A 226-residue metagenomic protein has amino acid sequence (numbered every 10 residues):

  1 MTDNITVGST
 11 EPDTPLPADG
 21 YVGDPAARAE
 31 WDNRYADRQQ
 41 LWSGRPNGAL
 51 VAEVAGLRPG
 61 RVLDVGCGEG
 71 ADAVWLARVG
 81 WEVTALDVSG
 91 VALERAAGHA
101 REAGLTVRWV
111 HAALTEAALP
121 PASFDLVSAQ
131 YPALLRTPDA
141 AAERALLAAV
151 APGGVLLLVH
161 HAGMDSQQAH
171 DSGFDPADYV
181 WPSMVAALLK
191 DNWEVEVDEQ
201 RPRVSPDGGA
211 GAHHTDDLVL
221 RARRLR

Functional and structural regions predicted by a protein language model:
T2-L57, M164: Conserved class I S-adenosyl-L-methionine
G60-G68: Conserved class I S-adenosyl-L-methionine
S89-V91: Conserved SAM/SAH-binding beta-strand->alpha-helix loop
A103-L114: Conserved SAM-binding strand-loop segment of SAM-dependent methyltransferases
L119-L126: A short acidic, Gly/Pro-enriched loop at the edge of an enzyme's catalytic core that lines a small-molecule cofactor
L134-L146: A short, conserved alpha-helix within the catalytic core of class I
G153-H161: Conserved beta-strand signature within the Rossmann-like core of class I S-adenosyl-L-methionine
A177-W193, V197-D198: Short alpha-helix
